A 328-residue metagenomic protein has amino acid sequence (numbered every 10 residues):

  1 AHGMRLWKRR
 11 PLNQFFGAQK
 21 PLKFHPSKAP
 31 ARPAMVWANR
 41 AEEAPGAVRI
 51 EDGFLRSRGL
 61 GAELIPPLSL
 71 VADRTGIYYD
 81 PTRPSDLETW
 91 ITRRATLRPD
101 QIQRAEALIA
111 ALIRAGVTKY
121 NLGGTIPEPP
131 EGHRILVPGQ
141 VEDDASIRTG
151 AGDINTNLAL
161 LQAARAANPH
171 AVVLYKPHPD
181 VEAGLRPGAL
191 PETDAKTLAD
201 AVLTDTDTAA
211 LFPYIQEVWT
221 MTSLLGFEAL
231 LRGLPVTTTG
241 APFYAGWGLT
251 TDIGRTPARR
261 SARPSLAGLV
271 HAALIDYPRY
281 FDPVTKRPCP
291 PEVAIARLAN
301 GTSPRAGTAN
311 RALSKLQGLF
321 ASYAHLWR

Functional and structural regions predicted by a protein language model:
A1-R328: Catalytic-core helical/loop segments in enzymes performing group transfer/polymerization on anionic/lipid-linked
